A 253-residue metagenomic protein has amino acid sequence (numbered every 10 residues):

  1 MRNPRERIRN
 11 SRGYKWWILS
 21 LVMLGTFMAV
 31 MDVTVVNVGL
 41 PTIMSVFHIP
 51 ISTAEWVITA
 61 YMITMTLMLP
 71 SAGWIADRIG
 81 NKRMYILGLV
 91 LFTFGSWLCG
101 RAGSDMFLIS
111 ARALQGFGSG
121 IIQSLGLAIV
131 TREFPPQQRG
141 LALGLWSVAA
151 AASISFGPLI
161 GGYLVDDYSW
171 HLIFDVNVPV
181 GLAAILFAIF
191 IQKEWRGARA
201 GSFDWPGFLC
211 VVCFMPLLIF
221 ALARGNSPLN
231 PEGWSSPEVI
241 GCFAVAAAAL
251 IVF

Functional and structural regions predicted by a protein language model:
R2-F190: Transmembrane-helix bundle of Major Facilitator Superfamily
D166-F253: Hydrophobic transmembrane-helix bundles of small-molecule transporters
